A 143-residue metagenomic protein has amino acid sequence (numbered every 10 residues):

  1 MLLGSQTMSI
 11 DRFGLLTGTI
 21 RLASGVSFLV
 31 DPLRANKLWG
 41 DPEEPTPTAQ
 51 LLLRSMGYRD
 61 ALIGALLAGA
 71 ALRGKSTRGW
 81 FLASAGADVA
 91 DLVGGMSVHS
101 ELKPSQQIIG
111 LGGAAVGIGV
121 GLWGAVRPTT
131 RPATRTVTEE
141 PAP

Functional and structural regions predicted by a protein language model:
M1-P143: Short amphipathic, positively biased membrane-proximal segments that drive organelle/inner-membrane targeting
